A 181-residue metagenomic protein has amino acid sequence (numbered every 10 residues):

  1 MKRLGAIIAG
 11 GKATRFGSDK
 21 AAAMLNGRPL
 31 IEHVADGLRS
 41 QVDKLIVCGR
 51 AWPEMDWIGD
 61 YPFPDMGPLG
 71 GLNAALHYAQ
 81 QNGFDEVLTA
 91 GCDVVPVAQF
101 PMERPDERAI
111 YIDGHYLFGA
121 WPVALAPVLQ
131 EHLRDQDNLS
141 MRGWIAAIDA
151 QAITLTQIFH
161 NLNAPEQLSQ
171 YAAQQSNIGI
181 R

Functional and structural regions predicted by a protein language model:
M1-N138, G143-I158, P165-E166, I178-G179: Nucleotide and nucleotide-moiety/phosphate-recognizing core
Q167-A173: Short amphipathic alpha-helices within nucleic acid-binding modules
A173-R181: C-terminal intrinsically disordered extensions
